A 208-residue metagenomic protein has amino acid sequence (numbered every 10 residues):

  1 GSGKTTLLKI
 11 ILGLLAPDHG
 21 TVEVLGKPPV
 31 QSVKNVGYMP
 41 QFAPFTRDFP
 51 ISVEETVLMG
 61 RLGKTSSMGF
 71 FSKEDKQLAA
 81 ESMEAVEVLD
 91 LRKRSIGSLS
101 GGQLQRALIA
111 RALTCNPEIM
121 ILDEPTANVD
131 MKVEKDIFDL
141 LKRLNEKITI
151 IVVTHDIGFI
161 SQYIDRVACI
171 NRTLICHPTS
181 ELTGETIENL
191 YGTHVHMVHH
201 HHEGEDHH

Functional and structural regions predicted by a protein language model:
L12: Helix-to-loop junction immediately C-terminal to a conserved catalytic motif
G20-S32: Conserved ABC transporter NBD signature motif
L58, K73-L91: Conserved ABC ATPase "signature" region
S95-L99, Q103: Conserved ABC ATPase signature
M120-E124: Catalytic Walker B motif of ABC-type/P-loop ATPase nucleotide-binding domains
L140-V152: Conserved catalytic loops of ABC-family nucleotide-binding domains
C169-H196: Conserved beta-strand-loop-alpha-helix hinge in the C-terminal portion of ABC ATPase nucleotide-binding domains
